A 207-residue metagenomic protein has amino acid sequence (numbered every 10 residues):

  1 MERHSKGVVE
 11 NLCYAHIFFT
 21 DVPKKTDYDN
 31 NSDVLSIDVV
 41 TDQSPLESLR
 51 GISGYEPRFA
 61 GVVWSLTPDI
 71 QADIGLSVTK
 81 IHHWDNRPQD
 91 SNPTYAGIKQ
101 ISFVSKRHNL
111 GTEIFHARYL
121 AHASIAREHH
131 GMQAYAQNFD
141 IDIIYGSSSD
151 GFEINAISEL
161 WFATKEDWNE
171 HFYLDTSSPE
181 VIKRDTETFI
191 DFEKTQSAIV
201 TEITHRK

Functional and structural regions predicted by a protein language model:
M1-K207: Macromolecular interaction modules
